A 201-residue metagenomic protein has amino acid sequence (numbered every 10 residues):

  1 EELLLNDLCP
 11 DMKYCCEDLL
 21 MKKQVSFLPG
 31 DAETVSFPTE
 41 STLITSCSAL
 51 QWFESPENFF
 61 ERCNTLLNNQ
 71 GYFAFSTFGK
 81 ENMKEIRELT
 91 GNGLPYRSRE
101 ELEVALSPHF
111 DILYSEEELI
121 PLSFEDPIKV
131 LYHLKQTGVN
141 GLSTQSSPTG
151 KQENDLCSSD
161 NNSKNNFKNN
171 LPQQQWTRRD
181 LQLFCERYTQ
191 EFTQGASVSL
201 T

Functional and structural regions predicted by a protein language model:
E1-V35: Class I SAM-dependent methyltransferase SAM/SAH-binding core
D11-M12, F59, N82: Conserved short alpha-helix immediately C-terminal to the canonical SAM/SAH-binding motif I of Rossmann-like
E33-I44: A short acidic, Gly/Pro-enriched loop at the edge of an enzyme's catalytic core that lines a small-molecule cofactor
P38, R97, Y114-T201: Conserved Class I S-adenosyl-L-methionine
T42-E57, T77: A short SAM/SAH-binding and catalytic strip from SAM-dependent methyltransferases
E57-Y72: A short glycine-rich, Lys/Arg-flanked "PGG" loop and its adjoining helix->strand segment in the class I
Y72-E101: Conserved class I S-adenosyl-L-methionine
P95-F110, L183: Short alpha-helix
